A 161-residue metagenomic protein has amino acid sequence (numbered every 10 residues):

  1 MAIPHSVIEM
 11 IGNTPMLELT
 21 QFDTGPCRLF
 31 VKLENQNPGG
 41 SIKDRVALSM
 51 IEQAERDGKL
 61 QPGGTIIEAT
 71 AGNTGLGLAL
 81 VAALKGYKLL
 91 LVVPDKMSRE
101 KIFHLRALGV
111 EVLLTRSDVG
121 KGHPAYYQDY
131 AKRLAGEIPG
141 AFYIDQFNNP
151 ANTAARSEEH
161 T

Functional and structural regions predicted by a protein language model:
M1-E159: PLP-dependent amino-acid enzyme catalytic core
